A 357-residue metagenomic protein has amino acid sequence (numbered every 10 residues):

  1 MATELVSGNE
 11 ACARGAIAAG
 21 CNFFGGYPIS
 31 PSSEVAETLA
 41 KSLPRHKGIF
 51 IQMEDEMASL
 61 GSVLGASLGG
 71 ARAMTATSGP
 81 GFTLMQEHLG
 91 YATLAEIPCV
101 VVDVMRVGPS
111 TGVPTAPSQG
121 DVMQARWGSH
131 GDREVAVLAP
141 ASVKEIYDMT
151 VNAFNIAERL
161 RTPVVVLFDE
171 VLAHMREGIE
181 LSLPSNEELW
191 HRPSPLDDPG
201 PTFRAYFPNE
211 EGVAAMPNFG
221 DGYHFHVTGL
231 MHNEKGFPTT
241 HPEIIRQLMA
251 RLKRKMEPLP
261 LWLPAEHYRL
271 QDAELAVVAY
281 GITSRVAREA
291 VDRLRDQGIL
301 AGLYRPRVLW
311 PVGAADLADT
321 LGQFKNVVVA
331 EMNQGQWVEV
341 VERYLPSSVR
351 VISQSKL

Functional and structural regions predicted by a protein language model:
M1-H130, E134, V151, E170 (+1 more regions): Thiamine diphosphate
S7-A11, K253-L275, R288: Glycine-/acidic-rich phosphate or pyrophosphate-binding loops and their flanking alpha/beta elements
A40-R45, R251-K255, E289-L303, P346-S348: Short helix-loop-beta junction
A116-E170, P193-L196: Conserved thiamine diphosphate
V164-H267: Conformationally flexible catalytic loops at phosphate/diphosphate-handling active centers
S284-T320: Generic long, charged, amphipathic alpha-helical segments
A315, K325-V327, E331-L357: Peripheral docking tails and interdomain loops at the edges of cofactor- or intermediate-handling domains
